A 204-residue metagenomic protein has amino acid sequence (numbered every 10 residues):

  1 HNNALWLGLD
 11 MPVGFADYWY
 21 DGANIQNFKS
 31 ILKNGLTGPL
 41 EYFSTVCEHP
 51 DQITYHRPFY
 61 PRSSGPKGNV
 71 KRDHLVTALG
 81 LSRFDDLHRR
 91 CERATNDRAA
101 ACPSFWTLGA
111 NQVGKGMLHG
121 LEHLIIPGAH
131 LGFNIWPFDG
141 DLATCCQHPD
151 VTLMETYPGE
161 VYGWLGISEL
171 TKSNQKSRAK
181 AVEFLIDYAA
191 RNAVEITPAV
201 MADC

Functional and structural regions predicted by a protein language model:
N2-W6, M11-C204: RNase H-like (RuvC/DEDD) metal-dependent nuclease/polynucleotide-processing core
